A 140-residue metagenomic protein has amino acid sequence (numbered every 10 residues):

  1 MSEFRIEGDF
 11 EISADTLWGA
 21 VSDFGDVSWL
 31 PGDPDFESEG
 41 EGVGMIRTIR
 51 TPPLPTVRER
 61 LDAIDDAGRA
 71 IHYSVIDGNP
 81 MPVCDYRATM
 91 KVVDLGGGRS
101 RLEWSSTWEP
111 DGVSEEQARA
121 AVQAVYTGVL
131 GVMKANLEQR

Functional and structural regions predicted by a protein language model:
M1-D9, K91-R99, A124-T127, A135-R140: Hydrophobic-ligand-binding modules of eukaryotic lipid transfer/binding families
M1-G42: Hydrophobic ligand-binding cavity/cleft-lining segments
E3-E7, G44-I46, T56, A70 (+2 more regions): Intrinsic-disorder/low-complexity, polar/charged segments enriched in Ser/Thr/Lys/Arg/Asp/Glu/Gln
G8, V57-A63, Y86-D94: Hydrophobic/aromatic beta-strand elements that line small-molecule binding cavities or substrate pockets in beta-rich
F10-I12, N79, D94, W108-P110: Beta-strand elements of well-folded, non-transmembrane domains
G25-S28, G32-M81, G128, N136-R140: Glycine-rich portal/gate segments that line the openings of hydrophobic small-molecule binding cavities
P55, P80-V83, P110-E116: Short, cysteine-centered beta-strand-loop-beta hairpins and adjacent loop/turn segments enriched in charged/polar
R101, T107-R140: A conserved amphipathic terminal alpha-helix motif
